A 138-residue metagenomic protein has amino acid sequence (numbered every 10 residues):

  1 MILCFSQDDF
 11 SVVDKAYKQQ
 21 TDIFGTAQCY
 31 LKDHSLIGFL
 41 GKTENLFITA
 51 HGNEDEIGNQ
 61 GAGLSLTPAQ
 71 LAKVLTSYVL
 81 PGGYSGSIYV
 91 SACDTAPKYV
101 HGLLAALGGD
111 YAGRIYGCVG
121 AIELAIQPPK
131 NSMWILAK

Functional and structural regions predicted by a protein language model:
M1-L40, T67, S91: A domain-level signal for caspase-like cysteine endopeptidase catalytic cores and their zymogen-processing architecture
C29, I37-G38, S77-Y78, Y84 (+1 more regions): Hydrophobic transmembrane signal anchors and adjacent membrane-proximal interface regions, especially in viral
N45-P128: Catalytic cores of nucleophile-dependent amide-cleaving enzymes
L124-K138: A cross-taxonomic marker for long C-terminal extensions/tails that follow the last structured domain
